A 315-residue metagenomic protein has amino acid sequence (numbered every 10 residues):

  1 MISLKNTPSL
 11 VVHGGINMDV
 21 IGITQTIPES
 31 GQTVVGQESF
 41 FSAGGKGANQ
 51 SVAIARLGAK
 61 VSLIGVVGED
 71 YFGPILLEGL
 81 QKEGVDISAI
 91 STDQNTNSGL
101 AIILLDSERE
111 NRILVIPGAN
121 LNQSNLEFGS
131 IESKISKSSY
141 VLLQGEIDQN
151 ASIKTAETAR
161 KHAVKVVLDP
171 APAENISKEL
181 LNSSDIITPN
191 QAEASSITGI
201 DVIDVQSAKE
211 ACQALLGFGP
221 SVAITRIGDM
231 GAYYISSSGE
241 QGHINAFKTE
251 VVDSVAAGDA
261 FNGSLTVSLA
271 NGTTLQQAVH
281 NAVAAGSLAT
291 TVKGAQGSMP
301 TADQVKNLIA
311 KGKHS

Functional and structural regions predicted by a protein language model:
M1-V66, Y71-K82, E250-V252: Glycine-rich phosphate/adenosyl-contacting loop at the front of the ribokinase-like
I2-L10, N175-E179, V205-S315: Conserved phosphate-binding/catalytic region of the ribokinase-like
I16, A171, A192-E193, A260 (+1 more regions): Alpha-helix/helix-capping structural signal
S30-V34, F41, R56-S139, K306-S315: Conserved N-terminal subdomain of the carbohydrate kinase-like
I54, N190, G258: Short, conserved phosphate/pyrophosphate- and ester-handling motifs at nucleotide-, phospho-/glycolipid
Y140-E210, M230-A232: Conserved beta-alpha-beta core of the PfkB/ribokinase-like small-molecule kinase fold
